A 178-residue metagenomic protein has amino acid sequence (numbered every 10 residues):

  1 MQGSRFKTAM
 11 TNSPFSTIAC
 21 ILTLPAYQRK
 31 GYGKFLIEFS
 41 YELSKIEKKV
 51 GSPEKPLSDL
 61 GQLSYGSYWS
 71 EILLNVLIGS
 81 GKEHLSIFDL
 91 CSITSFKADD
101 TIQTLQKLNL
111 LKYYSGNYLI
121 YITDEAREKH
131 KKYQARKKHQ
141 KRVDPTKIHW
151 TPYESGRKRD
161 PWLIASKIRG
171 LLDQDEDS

Functional and structural regions predicted by a protein language model:
M1-K30, F35-S178: Extended, composition-driven regions rather than compact fold-specific motifs
